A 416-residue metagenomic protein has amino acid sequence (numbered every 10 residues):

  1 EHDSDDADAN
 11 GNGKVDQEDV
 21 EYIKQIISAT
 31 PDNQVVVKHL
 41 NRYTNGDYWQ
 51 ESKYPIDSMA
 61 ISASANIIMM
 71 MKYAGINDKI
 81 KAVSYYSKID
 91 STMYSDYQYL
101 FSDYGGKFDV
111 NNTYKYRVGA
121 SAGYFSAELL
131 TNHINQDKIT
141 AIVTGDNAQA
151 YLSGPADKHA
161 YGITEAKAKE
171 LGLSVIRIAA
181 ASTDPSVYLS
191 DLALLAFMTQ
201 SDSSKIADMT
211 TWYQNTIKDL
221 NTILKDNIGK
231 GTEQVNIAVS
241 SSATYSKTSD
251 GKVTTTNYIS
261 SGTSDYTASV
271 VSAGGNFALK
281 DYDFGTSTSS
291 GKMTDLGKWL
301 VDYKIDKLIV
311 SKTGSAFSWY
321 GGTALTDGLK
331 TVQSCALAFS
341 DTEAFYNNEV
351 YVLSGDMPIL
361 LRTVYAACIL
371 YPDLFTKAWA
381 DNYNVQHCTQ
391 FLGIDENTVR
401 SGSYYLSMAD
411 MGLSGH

Functional and structural regions predicted by a protein language model:
E1-V35: Cellulosome-associated attachment modules in secreted, modular CAZymes
P31-I56, S64-A65, L392-H416: N-terminal hydrophobic or amphipathic helices and topogenic motifs
D32-V35, A150, A160-T255, F345-Y405: Extracytoplasmic substrate-binding proteins
Y48-W49, Y124-D137, T294-Y303: Short, well-structured alpha-helical segments in soluble
D57-H159, T164, S287-T288: A short, structured surface patch at a secondary-structure boundary
S58-S62, K79-S84, T140-G145, S174-I178 (+4 more regions): Structural recognition of the beta-strand scaffold that forms the well-ordered cores of secreted hydrolase catalytic
S64-I68, Y86-I89, A141, N147-L152 (+5 more regions): Solvent-exposed loop/turn segments at secondary-structure junctions within structured extracellular/periplasmic domains
T254-G291: Alpha-helical, coiled-coil/dimerization segments enriched in small aliphatic residues
